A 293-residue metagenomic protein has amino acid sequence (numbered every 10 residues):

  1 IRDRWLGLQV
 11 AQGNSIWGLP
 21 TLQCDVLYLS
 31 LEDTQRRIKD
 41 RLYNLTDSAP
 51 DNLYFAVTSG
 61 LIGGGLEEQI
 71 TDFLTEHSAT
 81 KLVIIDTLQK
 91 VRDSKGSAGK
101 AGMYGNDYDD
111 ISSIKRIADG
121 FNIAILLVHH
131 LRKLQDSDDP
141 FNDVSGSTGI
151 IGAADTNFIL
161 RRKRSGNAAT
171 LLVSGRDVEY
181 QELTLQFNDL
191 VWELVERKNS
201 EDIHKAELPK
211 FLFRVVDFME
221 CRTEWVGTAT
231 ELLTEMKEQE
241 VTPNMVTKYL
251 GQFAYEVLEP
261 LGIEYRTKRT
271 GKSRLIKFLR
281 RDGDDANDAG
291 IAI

Functional and structural regions predicted by a protein language model:
R2, L6: Hydrophobic positions on the alpha1 helix immediately C-terminal to the Walker A/P-loop
S15, P20-S112, R116, R176 (+2 more regions): Conserved inter-motif catalytic segment of the P-loop NTP-binding fold
L27-L29, Y104-E193, Q252, R266-T270: Phosphate-binding/switch region of NTP-binding enzymes
T34, I38, I62, L66 (+10 more regions): Helical mechanochemical/support elements of P-loop NTPase systems and associated helical scaffolds
N44-N52, S147-I151, V257-L258: Short, conserved catalytic or adaptor-binding loops enriched in Gly and charged residues
S59-G65, S165-G166, K272-S273: A short acidic, often aromatic-flanked loop/helix-cap motif at beta-alpha or helix-coil junctions that lines enzyme
S78-A79, N122, D155, T223: Residue-level detector of structured alpha->beta connecting loops
T184-I293: DNA transaction DNA-binding modules
